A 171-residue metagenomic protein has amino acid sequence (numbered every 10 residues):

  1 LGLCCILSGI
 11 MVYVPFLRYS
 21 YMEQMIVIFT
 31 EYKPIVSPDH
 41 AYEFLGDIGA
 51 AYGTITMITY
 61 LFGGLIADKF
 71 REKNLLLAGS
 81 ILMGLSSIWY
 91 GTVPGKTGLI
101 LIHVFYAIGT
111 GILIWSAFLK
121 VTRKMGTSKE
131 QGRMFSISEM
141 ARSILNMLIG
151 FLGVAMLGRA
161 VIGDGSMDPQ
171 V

Functional and structural regions predicted by a protein language model:
L1-E23: Pair of pore-lining "gating" transmembrane helices in MFS-fold secondary transporters
L17-D39, T122: Membrane-interface helix caps of multi-pass secondary transporters
D47-L65: Central cavity-lining transmembrane alpha-helices of secondary-active solute carriers, predominantly the Major
K73-L76: Primarily marks hydrophobic transmembrane alpha-helices of the MFS/SLC 12-helix fold
I81-G95: C-terminal ends and interior cores of transmembrane alpha-helices in multi-pass membrane transporters/permeases
S86, T97-L113: Hydrophobic core of transmembrane alpha-helices in multi-pass small-molecule transporters, especially MFS/SLC-type
I112-T127: Intracellular juxtamembrane helix-capping segments at the cytosolic ends of symmetry-related transmembrane helices
G132-G158: Glycine-rich segments within core transmembrane alpha-helices of 12-TM secondary carriers
